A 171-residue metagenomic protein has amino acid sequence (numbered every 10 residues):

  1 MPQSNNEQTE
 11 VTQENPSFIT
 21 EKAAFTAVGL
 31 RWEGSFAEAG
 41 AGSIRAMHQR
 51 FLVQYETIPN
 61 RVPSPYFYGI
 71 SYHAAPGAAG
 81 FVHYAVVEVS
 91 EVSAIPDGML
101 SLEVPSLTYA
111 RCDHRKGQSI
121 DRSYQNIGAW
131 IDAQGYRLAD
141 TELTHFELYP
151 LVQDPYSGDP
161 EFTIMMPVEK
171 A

Functional and structural regions predicted by a protein language model:
M1-A171: A solvent-exposed interaction/effector surface
